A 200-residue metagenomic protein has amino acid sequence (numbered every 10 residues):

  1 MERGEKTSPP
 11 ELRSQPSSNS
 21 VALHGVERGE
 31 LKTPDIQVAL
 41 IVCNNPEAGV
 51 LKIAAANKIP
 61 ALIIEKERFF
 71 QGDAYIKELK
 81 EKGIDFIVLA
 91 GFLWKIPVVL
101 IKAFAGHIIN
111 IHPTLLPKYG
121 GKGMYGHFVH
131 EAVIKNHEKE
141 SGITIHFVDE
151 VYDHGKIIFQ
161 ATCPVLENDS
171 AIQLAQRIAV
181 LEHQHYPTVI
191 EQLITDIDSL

Functional and structural regions predicted by a protein language model:
M1-L200: One-carbon transfer enzymes
